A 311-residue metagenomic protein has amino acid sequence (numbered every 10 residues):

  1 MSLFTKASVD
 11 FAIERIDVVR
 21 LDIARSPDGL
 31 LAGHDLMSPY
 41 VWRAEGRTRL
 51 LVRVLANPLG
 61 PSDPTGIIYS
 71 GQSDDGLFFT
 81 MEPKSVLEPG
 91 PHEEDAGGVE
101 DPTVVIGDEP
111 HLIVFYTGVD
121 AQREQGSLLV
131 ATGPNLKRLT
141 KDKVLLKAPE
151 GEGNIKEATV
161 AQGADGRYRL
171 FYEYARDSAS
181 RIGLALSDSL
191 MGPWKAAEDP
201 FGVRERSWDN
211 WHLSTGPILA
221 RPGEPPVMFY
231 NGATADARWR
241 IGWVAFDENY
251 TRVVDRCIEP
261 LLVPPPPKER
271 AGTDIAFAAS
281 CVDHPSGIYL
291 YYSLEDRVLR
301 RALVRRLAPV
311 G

Functional and structural regions predicted by a protein language model:
M1-H34, S38-G97, V105-E157, A161-N210 (+2 more regions): Beta-rich carbohydrate-recognition and catalytic domains
G216-P217: Functionally critical, mid-to-C-terminal surface segments that flank or help form catalytic/ligand
